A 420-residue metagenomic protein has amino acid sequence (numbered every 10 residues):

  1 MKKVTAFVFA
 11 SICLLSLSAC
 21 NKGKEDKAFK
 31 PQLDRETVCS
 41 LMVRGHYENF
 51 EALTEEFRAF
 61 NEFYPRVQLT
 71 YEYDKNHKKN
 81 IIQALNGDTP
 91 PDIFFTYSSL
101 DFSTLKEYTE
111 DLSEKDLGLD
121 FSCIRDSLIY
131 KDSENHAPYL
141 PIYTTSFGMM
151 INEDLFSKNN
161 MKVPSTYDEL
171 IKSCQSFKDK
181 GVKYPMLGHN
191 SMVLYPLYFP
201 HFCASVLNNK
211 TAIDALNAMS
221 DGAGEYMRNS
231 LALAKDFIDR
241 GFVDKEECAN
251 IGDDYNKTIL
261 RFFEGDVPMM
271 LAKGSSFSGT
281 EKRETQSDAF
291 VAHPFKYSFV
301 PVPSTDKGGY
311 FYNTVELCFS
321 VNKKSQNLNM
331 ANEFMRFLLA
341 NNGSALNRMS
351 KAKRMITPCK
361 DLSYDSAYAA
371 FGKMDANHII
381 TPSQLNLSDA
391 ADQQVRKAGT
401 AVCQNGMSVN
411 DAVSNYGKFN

Functional and structural regions predicted by a protein language model:
P31-Y47, V67-E72, I93, P138: Short, well-ordered beta-strand elements
E62, Q68-T70, N86, K158 (+1 more regions): Extracytoplasmic/periplasmic substrate-recognition and gating elements
E62-I124, D154, K158-S165, I259-R261 (+2 more regions): Extracytoplasmic "Venus flytrap"/periplasmic binding protein-like
Y97-F147, I171, P294-V300: Hinge/lid segment of periplasmic solute-binding proteins
T104-E107, D126-P164, G188-A215, K307 (+2 more regions): Periplasmic solute-binding protein
S113-I124, V206-N229, E284-A292, S304-Y310: Short, solvent-exposed loop/beta-turn-alpha elements that line the ligand-binding surface or hinge of extracytoplasmic
S157, G343-S344, T357-P358, D365 (+1 more regions): Conserved C-terminal helix/tail region of periplasmic/extracytoplasmic solute-binding proteins
L216-I251: Glycine-centered hinge/linker elements that transmit conformational signals in sensory and ligand-binding systems
